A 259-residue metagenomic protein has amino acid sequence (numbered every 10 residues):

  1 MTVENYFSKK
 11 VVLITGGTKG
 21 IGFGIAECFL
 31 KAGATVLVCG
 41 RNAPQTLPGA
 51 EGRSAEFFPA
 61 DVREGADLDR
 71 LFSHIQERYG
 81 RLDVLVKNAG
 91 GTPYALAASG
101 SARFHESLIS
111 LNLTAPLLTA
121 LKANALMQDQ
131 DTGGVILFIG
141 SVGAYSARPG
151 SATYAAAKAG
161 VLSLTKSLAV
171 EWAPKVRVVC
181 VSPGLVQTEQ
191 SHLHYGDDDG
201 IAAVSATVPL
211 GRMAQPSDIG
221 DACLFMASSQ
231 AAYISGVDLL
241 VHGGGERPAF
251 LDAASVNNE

Functional and structural regions predicted by a protein language model:
T2, S146, L224, S235-E259: Short C-terminal tail/terminal secondary-structure segment of NAD(P)H-dependent dehydrogenase/reductase domains
T18-G20: Conserved glycine-rich cofactor-binding loop
L96-I109, V204: Substrate-binding pocket helix/loop in short-chain dehydrogenase/reductase
A120, A157, T165: Active-site helix of classical SDR
A125, A169-P174, A232: Alpha-helical segment proximal to the catalytic Tyr-Lys
S141: Residue(s) in the substrate-gating loop at a strand-loop-helix junction that position the organic substrate next
C180-P183, D199-I234, L239-G243: C-terminal helical subdomain
